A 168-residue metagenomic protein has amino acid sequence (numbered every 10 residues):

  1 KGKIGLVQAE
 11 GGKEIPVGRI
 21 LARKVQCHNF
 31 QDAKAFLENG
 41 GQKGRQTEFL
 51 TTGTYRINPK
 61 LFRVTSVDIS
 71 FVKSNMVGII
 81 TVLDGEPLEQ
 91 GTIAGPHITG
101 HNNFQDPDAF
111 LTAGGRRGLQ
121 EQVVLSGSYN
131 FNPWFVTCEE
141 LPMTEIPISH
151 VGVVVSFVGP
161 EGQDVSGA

Functional and structural regions predicted by a protein language model:
K1-A168: Interfacial loop/beta elements and low-complexity acidic/Ser/Thr-rich segments of macromolecular assembly/processing
